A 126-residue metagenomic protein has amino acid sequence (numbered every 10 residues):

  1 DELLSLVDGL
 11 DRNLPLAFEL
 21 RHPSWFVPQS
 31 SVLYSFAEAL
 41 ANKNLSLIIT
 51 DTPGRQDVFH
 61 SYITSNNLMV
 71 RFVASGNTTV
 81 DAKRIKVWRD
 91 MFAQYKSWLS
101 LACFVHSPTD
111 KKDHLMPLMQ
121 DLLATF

Functional and structural regions predicted by a protein language model:
D1-F126: Residues lining hydrophobic/aromatic ligand-binding pockets adjacent to catalytic sites
